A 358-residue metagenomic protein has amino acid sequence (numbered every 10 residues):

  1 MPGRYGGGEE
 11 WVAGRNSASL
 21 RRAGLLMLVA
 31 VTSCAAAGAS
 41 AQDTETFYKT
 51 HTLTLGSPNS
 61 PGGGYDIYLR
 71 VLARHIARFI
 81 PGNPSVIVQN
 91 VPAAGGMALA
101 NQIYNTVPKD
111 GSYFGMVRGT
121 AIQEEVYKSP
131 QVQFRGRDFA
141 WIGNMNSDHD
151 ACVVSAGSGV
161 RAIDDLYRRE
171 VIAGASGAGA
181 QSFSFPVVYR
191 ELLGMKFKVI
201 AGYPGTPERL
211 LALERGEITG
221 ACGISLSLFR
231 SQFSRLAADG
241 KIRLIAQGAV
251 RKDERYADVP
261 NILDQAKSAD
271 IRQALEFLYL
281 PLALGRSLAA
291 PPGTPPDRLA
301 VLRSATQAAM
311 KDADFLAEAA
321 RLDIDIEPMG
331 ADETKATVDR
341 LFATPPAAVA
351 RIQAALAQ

Functional and structural regions predicted by a protein language model:
A23-A35: Bacterial N-terminal signal peptides
F47-L53, R78-N83, Q102-Y113, A121-E208 (+3 more regions): Hinge/capping helix and adjacent helix->loop/strand transition within the periplasmic-binding protein
K49-H51, A238, I245, Q265 (+2 more regions): An extracytoplasmic/periplasmic, membrane-proximal ligand-sensing/linker region
T54-L69, P92-G95, G174-Q181: Extracytoplasmic "Venus flytrap"
S85-A93, G174-S176, F197-G205, G223-I224 (+1 more regions): Short beta-strand-to-loop elements that line the ligand-binding cleft of bilobed periplasmic-binding protein-like
V91-L99, I200-R215, L226-F229, D332: Short helix-initiation/N-cap motifs at beta->coil->alpha
G119-Q131, F183-L192, G220-Q265: A ligand-binding cleft/hinge motif common to bilobed small-molecule-binding domains
R137-M145, K196-G202, Q232-P281, G330 (+1 more regions): Short beta-strand->loop
